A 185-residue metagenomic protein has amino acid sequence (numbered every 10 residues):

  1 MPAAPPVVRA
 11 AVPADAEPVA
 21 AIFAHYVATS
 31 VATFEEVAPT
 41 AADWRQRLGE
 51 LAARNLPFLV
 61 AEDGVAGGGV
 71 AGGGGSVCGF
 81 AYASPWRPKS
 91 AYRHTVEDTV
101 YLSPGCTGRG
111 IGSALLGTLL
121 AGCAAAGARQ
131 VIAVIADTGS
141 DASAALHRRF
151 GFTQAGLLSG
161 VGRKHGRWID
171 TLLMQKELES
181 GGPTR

Functional and structural regions predicted by a protein language model:
V7-V19: A short beta-loop-alpha structural element at the N-terminal edge of CoA-dependent acyl/N-acetyltransferase catalytic
A10-P13, E36-G105, L116-G117, G122 (+1 more regions): Acetyl-CoA-dependent GNAT
A21-A38, E50-L51: Helix-loop element at the rim of GNAT/NAT acetyltransferase active sites that forms part of the acceptor-substrate
Y82, V134-I135, R148, T153-D170: Conserved catalytic-core motifs of GNAT/GCN5-like acyltransferases
T107, A133-S143: Conserved beta-strand-loop-alpha-helix junction that forms the acyl-donor binding cleft
G108-C123, A145-R149: Conserved acetyl-CoA-binding loop-helix of GNAT-fold acetyltransferases
C123-A136: Conserved GNAT acetyl-CoA-binding A-motif
